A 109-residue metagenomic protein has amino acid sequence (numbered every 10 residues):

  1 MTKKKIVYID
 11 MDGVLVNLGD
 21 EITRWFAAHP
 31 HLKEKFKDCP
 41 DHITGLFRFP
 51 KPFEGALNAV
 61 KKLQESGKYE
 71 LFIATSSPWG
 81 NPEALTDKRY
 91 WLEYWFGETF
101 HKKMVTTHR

Functional and structural regions predicted by a protein language model:
M1-I6, N58-K62: Short amphipathic alpha-helices and their capping/turn segments at secondary-structure boundaries
T2-F47: Active-site neighborhood of HAD-like aspartate-dependent phosphohydrolases
T2-K3, S66-G67, E98: Glycine-rich phosphate-binding loop signature in dinucleotide/nucleotide-binding domains
K5, Y69-L71, K102: Residue-level recognition of the N-termini of beta-strands and the immediately preceding loop/turn
I9, P50, A74-S76, T107-H108: Short His-Asn-centered micro-motif
F47-K51, G97: Short, flexible loop segments at the rims of nucleotide/cofactor-binding pockets, characterized by
K51, A56-K88, L92: Substrate-recognition element of Asp-dependent hydrolases with the DxDx(T/V) motif
P82-R109: C-terminal cap/substrate-recognition subdomain and adjoining C-terminal extension of metal-dependent phosphatase-like
